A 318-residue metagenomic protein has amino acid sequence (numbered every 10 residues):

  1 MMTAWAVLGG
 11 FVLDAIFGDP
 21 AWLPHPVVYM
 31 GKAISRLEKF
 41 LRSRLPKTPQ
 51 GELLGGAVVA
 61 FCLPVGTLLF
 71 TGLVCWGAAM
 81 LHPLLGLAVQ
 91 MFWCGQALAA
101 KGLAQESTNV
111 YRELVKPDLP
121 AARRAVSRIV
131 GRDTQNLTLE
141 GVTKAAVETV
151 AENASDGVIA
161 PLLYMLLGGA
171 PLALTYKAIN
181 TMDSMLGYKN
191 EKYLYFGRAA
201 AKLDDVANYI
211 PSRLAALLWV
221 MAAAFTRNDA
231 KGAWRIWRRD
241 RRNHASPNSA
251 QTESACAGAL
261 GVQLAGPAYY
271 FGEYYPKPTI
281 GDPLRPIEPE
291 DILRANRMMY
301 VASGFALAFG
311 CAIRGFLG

Functional and structural regions predicted by a protein language model:
M1-T175, I179, G187-G318: Hydrophobic alpha-helical transmembrane segments
S184: Glycine-rich phosphate/dinucleotide-binding loop and adjoining beta-alpha-beta core of small-molecule
